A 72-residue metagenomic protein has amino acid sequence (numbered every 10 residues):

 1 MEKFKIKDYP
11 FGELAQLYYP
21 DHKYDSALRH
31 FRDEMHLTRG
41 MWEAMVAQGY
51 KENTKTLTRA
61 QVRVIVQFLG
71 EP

Functional and structural regions predicted by a protein language model:
M1, L14, M45-Q48: A near-ubiquitous, low-amplitude feature marking generic local secondary-structure context
M1-K5, Y9, R32-R39: Membrane-targeting and insertion segments and their boundary/processing signals
K3-Y24: Polyanion-binding surface elements
E13, H30, Q61: Ca2+-coordinating acidic residues in Ca2+-binding motifs
L17-Y18, T38, L69: Residues at alpha-helix termini
D21-T56: Major-groove DNA-recognition helix of helix-turn-helix-type DNA-binding domains
K55-P72: A short, Lys/Arg-enriched interface patch at domain edges and termini
